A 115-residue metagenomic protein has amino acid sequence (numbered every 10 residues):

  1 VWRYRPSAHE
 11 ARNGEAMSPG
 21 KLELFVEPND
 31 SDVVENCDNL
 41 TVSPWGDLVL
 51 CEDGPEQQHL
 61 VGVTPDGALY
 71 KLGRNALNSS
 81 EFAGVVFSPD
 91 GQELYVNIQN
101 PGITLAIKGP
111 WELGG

Functional and structural regions predicted by a protein language model:
V1-G115: Sequence/structural signature of beta-propeller domains
